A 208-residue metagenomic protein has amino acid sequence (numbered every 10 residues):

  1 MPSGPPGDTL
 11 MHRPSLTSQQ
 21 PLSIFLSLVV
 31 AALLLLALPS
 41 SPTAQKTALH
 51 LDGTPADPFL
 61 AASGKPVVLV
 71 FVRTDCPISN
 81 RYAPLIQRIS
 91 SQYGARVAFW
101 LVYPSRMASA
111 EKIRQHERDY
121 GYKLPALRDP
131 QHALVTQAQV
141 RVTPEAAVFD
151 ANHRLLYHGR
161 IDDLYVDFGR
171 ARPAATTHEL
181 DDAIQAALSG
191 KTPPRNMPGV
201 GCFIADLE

Functional and structural regions predicted by a protein language model:
M1-L22: N-terminal secretory signal peptides that target proteins for export/translocation
F25-A37: Bacterial N-terminal signal peptides
L35-Q45: Bacterial Sec-dependent signal peptides at the C-terminal "C-region" and cleavage site
T47-V67: A short beta-strand-turn-helix
A62-P77, I184: Short active-site neighborhood of thiol/selenol oxidoreductases, capturing the structured segment around
N80-Y120, R128-Q137: Structural microenvironment flanking redox-active thiols in thiol-disulfide oxidoreductases
E117-H158: Short, internal strand/loop/helix patches that form the active-site neighborhood or redox-interaction surface
L155-L156, R160-E208: Thiol-/selenol-based redox modules, centered on thioredoxin-like and closely related oxidoreductase domains
